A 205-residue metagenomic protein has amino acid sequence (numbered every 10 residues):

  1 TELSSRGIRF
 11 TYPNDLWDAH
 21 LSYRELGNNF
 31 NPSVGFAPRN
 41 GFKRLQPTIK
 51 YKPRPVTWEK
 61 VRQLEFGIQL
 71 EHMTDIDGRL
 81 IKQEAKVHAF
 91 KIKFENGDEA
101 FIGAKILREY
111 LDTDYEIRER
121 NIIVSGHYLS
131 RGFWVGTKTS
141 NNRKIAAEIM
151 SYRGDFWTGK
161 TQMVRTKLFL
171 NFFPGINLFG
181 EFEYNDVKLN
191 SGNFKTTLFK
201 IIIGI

Functional and structural regions predicted by a protein language model:
T1-I205: Exposed, low-structure sequence patches enriched in small/polar residues
